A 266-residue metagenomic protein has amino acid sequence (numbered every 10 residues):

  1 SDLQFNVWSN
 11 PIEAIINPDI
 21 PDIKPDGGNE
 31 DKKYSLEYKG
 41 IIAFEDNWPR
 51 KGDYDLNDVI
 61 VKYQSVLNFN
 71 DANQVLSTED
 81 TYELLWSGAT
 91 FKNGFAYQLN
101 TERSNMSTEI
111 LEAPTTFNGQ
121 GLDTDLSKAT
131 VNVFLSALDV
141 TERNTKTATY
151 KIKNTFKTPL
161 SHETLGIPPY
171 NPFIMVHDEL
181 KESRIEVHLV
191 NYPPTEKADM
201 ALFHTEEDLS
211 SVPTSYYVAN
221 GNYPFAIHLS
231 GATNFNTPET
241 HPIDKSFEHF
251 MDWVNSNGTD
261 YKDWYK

Functional and structural regions predicted by a protein language model:
S1-K266: Extracellular distal adhesion/interaction modules in secreted or cell-surface proteins
